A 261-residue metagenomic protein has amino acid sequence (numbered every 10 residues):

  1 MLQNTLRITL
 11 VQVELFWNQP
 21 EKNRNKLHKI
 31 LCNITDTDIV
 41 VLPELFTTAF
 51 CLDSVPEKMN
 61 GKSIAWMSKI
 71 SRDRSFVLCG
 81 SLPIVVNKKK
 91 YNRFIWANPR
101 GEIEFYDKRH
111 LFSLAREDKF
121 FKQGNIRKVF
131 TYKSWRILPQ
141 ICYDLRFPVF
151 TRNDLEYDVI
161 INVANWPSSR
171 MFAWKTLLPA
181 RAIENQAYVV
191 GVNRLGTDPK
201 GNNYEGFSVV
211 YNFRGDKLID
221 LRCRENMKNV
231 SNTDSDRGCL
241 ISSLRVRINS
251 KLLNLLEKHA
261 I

Functional and structural regions predicted by a protein language model:
Q3-L10: Extreme N-terminal starter segment of soluble prokaryotic enzymes
R7, R93, F207-S208: Conserved beta-strand and immediately adjacent loop positions that scaffold enzyme active sites
Q12-W17: Short polar catalytic/cofactor-binding loops
P20-R24, H28-P99, E104, S168-A180 (+1 more regions): Cys-nucleophile CN-hydrolase/nitrilase-fold catalytic domain and related Cys-dependent amidase chemistry that acts on
V40-V41, W135-I141, I161-N162, V190: Short hydrophobic-aromatic micro-motifs
K62-C79, R146-N226: CN hydrolase (nitrilase-like) catalytic-core segments centered on the catalytic cysteine and neighboring Lys/Glu
V86-L155, S169-T176, D236-H259: Active-site catalytic loop in hydrolytic enzyme cores
V129-T131, R194-I261: C-terminal beta-strand edge segments of enzyme domains
